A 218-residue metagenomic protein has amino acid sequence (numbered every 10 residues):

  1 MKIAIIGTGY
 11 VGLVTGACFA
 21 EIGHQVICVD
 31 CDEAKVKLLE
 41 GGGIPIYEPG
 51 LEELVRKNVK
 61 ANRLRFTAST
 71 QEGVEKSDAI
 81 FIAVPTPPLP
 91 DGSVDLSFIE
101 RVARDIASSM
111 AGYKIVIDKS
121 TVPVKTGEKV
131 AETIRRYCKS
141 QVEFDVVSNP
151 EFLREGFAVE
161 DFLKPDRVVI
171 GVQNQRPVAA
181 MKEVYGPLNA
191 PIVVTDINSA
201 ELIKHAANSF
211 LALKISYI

Functional and structural regions predicted by a protein language model:
K2, Q25, C31-A79, P85-S93 (+1 more regions): Conserved N-terminal Rossmann-fold NAD(P) cofactor-binding segment
I3-I5, V168: Conserved hydrophobic helix-helix packing surfaces used for dimerization/oligomerization
T8-G9: Glycine-rich Rossmann-fold phosphate-binding loop(s) that bind the pyrophosphate of adenine dinucleotide cofactors
G12-L13: N-terminal Rossmann-fold NAD(P) dinucleotide-binding loop
G16, A20-E21: Gly/Ala-rich phosphate-binding loop of Rossmann-like dinucleotide-binding domains, activating on the conserved
I82-V84, S120, V172-Q173: Glycine-rich, N-terminal phosphate-binding loop of Rossmann-like dinucleotide-binding domains
P88-F152: Rossmann-like NAD(P)(H) cofactor-binding subdomain of soluble oxidoreductases
E132-V147, A158-I218: Internal alpha-helical scaffold of NAD(P)-dependent oxidoreductase catalytic cores
